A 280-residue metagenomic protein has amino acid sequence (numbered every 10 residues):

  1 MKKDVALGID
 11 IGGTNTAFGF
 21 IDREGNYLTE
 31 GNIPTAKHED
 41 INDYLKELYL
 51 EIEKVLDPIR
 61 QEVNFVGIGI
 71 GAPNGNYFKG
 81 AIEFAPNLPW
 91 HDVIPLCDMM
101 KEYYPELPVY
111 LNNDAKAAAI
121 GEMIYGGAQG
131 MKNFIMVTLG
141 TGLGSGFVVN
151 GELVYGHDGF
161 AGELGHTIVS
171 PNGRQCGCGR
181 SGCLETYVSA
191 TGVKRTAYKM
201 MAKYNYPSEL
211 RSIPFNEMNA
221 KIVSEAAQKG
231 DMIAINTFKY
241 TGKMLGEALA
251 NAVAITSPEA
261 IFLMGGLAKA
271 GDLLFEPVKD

Functional and structural regions predicted by a protein language model:
M1-G67, Y77-K79, C97-V109, I124-M131 (+2 more regions): ATP-binding/phosphotransfer module of carbohydrate and carboxylate kinases, centering on a glycine-rich
D10, G67-P73, M136-G142, G146-V148: Short beta-strand segments
T14-N15, A117, T141-G144: Conserved A3 ("GATE") glycine/threonine-rich loop of ANL adenylate-forming enzymes
E30-N32, A85, I120, G156: Residue-level detector of high-confidence beta-strand sites
A81-V93: A charged helix-plus-loop insertion that forms the helical arch/lid used to bind and gate nucleic-acid substrates
L111-N113: Short loop/edge segments at beta-strand edges and connector loops that shape dinucleotide/nucleotide cofactor-binding
A119-I124, S145-F147, H166-T167: Adenylate-forming
F160-E163: Structural signature of FAD isoalloxazine-binding scaffolds in flavoprotein oxidoreductases
